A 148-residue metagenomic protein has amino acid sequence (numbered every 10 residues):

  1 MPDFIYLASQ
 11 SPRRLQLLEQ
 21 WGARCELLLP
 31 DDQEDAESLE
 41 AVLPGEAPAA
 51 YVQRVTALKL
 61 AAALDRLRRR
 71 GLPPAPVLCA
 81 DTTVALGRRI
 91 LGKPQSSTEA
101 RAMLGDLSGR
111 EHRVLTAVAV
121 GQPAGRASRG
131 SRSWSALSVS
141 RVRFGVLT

Functional and structural regions predicted by a protein language model:
P2-I5, R13, E19, V42-T148: Anionic-ligand binding patches
W21-A23: Short, structured coil segments at secondary-structure junctions
C25-A36: A short beta-strand-loop structural module common to alpha/beta enzyme folds
